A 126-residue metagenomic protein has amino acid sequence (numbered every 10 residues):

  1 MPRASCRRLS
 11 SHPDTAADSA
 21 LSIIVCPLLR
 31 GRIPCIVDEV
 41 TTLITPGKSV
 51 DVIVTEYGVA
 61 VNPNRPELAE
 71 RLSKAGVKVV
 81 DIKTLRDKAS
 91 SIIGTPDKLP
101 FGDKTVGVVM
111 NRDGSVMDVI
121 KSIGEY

Functional and structural regions predicted by a protein language model:
M1-Y126: Conserved phosphate- and dinucleotide-binding cores of soluble alpha/beta proteins, encompassing both enzyme active
